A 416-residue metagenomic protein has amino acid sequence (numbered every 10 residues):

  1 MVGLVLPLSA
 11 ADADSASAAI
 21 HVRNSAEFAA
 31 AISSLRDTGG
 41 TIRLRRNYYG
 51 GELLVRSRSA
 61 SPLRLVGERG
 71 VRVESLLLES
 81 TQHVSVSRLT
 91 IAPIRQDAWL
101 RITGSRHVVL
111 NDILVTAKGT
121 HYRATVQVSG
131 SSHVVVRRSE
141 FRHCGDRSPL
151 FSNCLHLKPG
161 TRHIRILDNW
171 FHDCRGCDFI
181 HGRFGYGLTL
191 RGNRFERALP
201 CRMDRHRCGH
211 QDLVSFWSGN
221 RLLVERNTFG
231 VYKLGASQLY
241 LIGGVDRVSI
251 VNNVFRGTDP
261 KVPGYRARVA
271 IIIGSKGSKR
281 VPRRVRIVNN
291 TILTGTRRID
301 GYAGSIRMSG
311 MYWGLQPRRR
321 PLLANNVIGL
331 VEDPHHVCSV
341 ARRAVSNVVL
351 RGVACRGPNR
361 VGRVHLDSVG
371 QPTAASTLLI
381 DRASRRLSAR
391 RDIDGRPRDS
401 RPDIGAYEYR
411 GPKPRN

Functional and structural regions predicted by a protein language model:
M1-P7: Bacterial N-terminal signal peptides
D14-G50, L54, D394, R398-D399 (+1 more regions): Acidic Gly/Asp/Thr-rich repetitive segments characteristic of extracellular carbohydrate-active and adhesion proteins
T38-R46, G50-R72, L76-R88, G104-H107: Beta-solenoid repeat scaffold
R45, V66-E68, E79, S87 (+26 more regions): Feature marks extracellular polysaccharide-active and adherence modules
L53, R72-L76, P93-R101, G119-S129 (+6 more regions): Extracellular beta-strand/beta-solenoid scaffold signature
S57-A60, V71, T81, S105 (+8 more regions): Small-residue (G/S/T/A) turn/hinge positions that recur once per unit in extracellular repeat modules
R226-T228, D246-Q371: Predominantly extracellular beta-rich ligand-binding scaffolds that present long acidic/polar faces for carbohydrate
A354-G411: C-terminal accessory segments
